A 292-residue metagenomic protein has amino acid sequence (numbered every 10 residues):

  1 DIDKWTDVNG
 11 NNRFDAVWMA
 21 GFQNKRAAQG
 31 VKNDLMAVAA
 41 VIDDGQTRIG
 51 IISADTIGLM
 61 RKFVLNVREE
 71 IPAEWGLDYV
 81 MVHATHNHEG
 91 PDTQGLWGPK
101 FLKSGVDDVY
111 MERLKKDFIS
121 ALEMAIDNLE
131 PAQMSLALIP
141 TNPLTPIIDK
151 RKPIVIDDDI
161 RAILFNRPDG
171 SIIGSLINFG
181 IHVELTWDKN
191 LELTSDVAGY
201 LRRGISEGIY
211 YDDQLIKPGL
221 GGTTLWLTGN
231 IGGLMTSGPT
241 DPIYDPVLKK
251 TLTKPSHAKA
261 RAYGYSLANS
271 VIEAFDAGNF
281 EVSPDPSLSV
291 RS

Functional and structural regions predicted by a protein language model:
D1-A84, G90-T251, P255-A262, F275 (+1 more regions): Conserved beta-alpha junction segments in alpha/beta enzyme cores
